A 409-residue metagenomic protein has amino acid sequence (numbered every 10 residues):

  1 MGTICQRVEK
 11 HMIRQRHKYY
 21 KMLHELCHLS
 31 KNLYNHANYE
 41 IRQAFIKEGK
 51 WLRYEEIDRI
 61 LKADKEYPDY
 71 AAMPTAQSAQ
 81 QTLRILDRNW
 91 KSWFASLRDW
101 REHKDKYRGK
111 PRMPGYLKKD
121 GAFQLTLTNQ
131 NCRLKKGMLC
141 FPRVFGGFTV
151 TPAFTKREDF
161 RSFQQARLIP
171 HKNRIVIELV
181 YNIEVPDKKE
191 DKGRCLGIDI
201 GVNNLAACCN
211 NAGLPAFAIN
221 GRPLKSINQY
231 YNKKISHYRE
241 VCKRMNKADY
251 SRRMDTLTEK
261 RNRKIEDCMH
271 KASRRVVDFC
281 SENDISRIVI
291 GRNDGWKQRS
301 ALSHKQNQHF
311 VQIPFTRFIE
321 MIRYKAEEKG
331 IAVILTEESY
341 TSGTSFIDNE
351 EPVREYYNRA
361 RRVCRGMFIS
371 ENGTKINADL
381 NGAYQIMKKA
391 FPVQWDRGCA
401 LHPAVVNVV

Functional and structural regions predicted by a protein language model:
M1-V409: Nucleic-acid substrate recognition interfaces
